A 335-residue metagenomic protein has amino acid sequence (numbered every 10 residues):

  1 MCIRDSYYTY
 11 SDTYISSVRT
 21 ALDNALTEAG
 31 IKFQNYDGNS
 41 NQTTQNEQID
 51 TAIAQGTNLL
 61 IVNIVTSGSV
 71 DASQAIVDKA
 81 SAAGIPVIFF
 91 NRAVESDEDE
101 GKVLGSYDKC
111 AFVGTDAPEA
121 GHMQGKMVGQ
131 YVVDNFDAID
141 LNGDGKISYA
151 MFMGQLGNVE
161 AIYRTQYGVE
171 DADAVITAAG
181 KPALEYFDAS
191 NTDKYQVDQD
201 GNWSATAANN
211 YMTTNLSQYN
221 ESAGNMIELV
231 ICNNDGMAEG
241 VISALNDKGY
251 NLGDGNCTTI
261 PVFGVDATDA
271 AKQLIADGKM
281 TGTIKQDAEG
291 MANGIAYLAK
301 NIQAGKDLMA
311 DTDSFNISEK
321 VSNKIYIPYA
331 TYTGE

Functional and structural regions predicted by a protein language model:
M1-I3: Conserved small/polar residues in nucleotide/adenosyl-binding loops
Y14-E28, A120-Q124, V159-F187, A207 (+2 more regions): Short, solvent-exposed amphipathic alpha-helices that sit in or adjacent to ligand/effector-binding or catalytic
N35-N39, N63, N91: Residue-level recognition of beta-strand->loop/alpha-helix junctions
Q45, A111-D144, Y163, A205-M212 (+2 more regions): Hydrophobic alpha-helical segments within soluble ligand-binding/sensing domains
V65-I85, G168, N191-K272: Hydrophobic alpha-helical
I76-E119, A138-K146, T268-A276, M280: Flexible loop/hinge segments that line or gate small-molecule binding clefts
G143-I147, F152-L156, E160, A172 (+2 more regions): Hinge/cleft segment of the Venus flytrap/periplasmic-binding protein
L229-L245, I275, Q286-A304: Extracellular/periplasmic ligand-binding modules, especially the Venus flytrap/periplasmic-binding
